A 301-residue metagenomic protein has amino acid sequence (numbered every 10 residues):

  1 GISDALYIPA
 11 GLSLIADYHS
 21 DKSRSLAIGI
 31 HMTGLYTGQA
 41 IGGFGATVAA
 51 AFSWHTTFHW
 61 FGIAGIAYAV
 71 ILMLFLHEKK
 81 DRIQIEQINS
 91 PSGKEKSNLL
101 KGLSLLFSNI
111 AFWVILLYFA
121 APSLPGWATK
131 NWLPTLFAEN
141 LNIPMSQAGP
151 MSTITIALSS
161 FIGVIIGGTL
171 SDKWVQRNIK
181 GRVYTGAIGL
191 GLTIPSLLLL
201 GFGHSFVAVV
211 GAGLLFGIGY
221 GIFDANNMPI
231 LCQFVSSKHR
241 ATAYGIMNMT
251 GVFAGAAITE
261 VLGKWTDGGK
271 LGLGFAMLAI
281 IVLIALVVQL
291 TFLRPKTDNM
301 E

Functional and structural regions predicted by a protein language model:
G1-G34: Cytoplasmic helix-loop-helix junction between adjacent transmembrane helices in 12-TM secondary transporters
H31, L35-K80: Helix-loop-helix hairpin linking two adjacent transmembrane segments in secondary transporters
A50-I63, P144, G181-Y184, K264-I281: A membrane-interface helix-boundary motif in multi-pass transporters
I71-F75, S196, L200-F202, A276-E301: Multi-pass alpha-helical transporter architecture, strongest for 12-TM Major Facilitator/SLC carriers used
K80-I115, N140: Juxtamembrane intracellular "pre-TM" segments in multi-pass secondary transporters
N109-I165, D224, M228, T259: Extracytoplasmic gate region of multi-pass secondary transporters
D172-G189: Cytoplasmic membrane-interface "Motif A"-like loop-to-helix N-cap segments of 12-TM Major Facilitator Superfamily
C232-G268: A late C-terminal transmembrane helix in Major Facilitator Superfamily
